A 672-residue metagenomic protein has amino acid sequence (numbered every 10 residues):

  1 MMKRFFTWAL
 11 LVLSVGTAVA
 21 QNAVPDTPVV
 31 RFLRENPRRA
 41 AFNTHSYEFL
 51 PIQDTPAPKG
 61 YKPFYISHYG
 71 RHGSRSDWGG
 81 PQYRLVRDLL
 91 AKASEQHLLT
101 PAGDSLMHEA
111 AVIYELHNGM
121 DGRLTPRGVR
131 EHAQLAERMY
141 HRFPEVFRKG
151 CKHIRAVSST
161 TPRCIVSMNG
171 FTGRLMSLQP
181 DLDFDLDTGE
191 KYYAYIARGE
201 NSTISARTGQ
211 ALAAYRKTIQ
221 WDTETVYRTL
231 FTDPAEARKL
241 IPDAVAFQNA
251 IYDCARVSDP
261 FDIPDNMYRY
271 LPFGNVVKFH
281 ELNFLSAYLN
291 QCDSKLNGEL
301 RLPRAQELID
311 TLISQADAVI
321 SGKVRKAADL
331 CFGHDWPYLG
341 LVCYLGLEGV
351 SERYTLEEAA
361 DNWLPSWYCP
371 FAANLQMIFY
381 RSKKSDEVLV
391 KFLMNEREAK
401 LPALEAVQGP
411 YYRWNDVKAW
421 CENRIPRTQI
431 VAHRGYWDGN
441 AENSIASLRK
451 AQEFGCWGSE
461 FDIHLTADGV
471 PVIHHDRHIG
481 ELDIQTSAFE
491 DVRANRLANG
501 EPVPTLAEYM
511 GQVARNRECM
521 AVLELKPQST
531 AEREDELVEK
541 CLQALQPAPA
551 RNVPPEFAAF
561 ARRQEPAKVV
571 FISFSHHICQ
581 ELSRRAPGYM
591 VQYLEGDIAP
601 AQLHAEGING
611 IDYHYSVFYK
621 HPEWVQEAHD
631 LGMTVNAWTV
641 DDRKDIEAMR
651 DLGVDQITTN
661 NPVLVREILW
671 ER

Functional and structural regions predicted by a protein language model:
M1-P25, R427: Bacterial Sec-dependent N-terminal signal peptides
T7, R75, P337, Y436 (+1 more regions): Intrinsic structural disorder/low-complexity segments
A9, N118-R127, W437-E442: Active-site metal-coordination segments of metallo-dependent hydrolases
L11, V15, R75-G79, H141 (+3 more regions): Short helix-loop boundary/capping segments at the starts of domains
V15, V19, D88-L90, V350 (+3 more regions): Residue-level signature of transmembrane alpha-helix interfaces in integral membrane proteins
V15-G16, R84, G346, I445 (+1 more regions): Hydrophobic alpha-helical membrane context
Q21-R155, S159-D329, G333-I425: Signature for phosphate-centric chemistry
I425-R672: Phosphate-group recognition and catalysis centered on beta-loop-alpha active-site segments
